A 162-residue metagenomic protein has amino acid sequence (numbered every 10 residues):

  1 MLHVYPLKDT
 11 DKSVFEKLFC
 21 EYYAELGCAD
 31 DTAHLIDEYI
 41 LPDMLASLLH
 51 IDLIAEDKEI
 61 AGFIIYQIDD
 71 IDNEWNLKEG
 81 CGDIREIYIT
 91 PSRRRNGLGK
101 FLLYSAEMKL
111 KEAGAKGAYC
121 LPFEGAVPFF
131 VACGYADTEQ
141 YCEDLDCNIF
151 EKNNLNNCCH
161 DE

Functional and structural regions predicted by a protein language model:
M1-K17: A short beta-loop-alpha structural element at the N-terminal edge of CoA-dependent acyl/N-acetyltransferase catalytic
K17-T32: Helix-loop element at the rim of GNAT/NAT acetyltransferase active sites that forms part of the acceptor-substrate
C28-L53: Active-site rim helix/loop that mediates acceptor-substrate recognition in acyltransferases
L53, E59-D70, D83, Y88: Conserved beta-strand in the GNAT
W75-P91: Conserved acetyl-CoA binding element of GNAT-fold acetyltransferases
I89, R95-M108, A132: Conserved acetyl-CoA-binding loop-helix of GNAT-fold acetyltransferases
L103, L110-F123: Conserved GNAT acetyl-CoA-binding A-motif
E112, F123-C147: Conserved active-site alpha-helix within GNAT-family acetyltransferase domains
